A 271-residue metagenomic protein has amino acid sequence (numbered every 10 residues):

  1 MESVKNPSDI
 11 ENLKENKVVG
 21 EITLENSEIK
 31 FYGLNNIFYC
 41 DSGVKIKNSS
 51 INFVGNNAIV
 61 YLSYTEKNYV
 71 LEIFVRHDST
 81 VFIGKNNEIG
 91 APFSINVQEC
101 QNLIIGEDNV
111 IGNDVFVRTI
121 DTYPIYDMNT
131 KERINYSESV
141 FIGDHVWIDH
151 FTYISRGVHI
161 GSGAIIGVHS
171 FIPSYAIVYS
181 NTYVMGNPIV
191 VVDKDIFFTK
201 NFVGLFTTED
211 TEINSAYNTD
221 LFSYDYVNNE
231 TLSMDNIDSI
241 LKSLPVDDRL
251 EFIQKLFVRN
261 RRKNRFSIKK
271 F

Functional and structural regions predicted by a protein language model:
M1-Y32, I37, N229-F271: Non-catalytic N-terminal targeting/anchoring module and adjacent flexible stem/linker that precedes the structured
I10, N16-T23, S27-K30, N35-N52 (+12 more regions): A structural motif detector for beta-strand N-caps
N96-E99: Active-site glycine- and acidic-residue-rich loops that bind and position anionic ligands or nucleotide-like cofactors
G112-R259: Glycine-rich hexapeptide-repeat left-handed beta-helix
